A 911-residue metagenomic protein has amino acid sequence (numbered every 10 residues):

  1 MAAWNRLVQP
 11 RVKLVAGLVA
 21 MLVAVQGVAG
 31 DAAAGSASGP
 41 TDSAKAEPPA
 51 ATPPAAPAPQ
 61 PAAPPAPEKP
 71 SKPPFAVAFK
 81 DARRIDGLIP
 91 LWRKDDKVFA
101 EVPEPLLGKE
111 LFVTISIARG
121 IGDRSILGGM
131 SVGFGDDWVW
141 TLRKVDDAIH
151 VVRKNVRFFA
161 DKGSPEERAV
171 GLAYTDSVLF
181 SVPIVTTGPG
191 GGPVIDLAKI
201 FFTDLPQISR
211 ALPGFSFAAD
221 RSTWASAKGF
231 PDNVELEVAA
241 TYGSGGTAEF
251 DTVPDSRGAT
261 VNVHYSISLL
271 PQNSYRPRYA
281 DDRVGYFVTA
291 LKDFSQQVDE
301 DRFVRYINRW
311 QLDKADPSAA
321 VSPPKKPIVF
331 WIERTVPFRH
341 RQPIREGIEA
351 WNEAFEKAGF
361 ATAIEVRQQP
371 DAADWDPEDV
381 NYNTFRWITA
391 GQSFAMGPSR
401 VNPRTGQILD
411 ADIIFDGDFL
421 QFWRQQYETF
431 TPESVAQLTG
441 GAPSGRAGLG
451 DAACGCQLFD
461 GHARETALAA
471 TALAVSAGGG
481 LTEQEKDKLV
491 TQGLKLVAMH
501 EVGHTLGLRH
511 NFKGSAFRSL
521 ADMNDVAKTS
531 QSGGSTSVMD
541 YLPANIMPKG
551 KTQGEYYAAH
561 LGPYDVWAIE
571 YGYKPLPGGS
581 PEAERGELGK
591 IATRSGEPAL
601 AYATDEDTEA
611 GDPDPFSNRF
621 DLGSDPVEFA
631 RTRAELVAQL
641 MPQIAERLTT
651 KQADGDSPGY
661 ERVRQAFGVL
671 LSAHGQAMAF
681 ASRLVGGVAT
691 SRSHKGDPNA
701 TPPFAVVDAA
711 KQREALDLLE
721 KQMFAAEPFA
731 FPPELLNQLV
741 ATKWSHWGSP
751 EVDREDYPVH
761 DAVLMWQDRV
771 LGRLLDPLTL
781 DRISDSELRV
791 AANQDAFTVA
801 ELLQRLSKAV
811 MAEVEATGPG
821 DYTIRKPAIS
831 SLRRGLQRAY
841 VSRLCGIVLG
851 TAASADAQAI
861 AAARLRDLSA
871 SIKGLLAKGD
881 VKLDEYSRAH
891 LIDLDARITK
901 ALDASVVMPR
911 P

Functional and structural regions predicted by a protein language model:
M1-P10: N-terminal secretory signal peptides that target proteins for export/translocation
K13-G27: Bacterial N-terminal signal peptides
G27-A33: Sec/Tat signal peptide C-region and signal peptidase I cleavage site
A34-V98, P103-V336, R345, A354 (+11 more regions): Auxiliary tRNA-acceptor-end handling modules of aminoacyl-tRNA synthetases
H340-G347, V490, L494, A498 (+1 more regions): Stable alpha-helical elements in mature extracytoplasmic
E349-F360, G503-H504, L508, A544 (+1 more regions): Sec-exported extracytoplasmic/periplasmic mature domains
Q368-I388, Q492-P548: The catalytic-center signature of Zn2+-dependent metalloproteases
A477, Q484-L489, G514-P911: Conserved catalytic/binding loops enriched for acidic/polar residues
